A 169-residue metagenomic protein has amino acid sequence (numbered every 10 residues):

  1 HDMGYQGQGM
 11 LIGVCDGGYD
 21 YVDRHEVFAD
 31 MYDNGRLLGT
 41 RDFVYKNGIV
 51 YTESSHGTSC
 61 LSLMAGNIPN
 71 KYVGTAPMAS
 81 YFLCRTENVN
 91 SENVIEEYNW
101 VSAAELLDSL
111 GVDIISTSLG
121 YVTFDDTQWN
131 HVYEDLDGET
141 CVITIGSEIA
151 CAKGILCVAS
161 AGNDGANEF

Functional and structural regions predicted by a protein language model:
H1, I49-V50, D137-V142: Aromatic/His-enriched, Gly/Pro-containing loop or helix-boundary segments that lie immediately adjacent to catalytic
D2-E96, L110-D113, F124-T127, A152-L156: Subtilisin-like serine protease catalytic core
G57, E97-V101, T140-T144: Amphipathic alpha-helical segments in well-structured domains
N93-E97, Y133-L136: Flexible, glycine- and charge-enriched loops at secondary-structure boundaries
V101-G111: Short, well-structured alpha-helical segments in soluble
V112-F169: Catalytic-core segments of hydrolase enzymes
